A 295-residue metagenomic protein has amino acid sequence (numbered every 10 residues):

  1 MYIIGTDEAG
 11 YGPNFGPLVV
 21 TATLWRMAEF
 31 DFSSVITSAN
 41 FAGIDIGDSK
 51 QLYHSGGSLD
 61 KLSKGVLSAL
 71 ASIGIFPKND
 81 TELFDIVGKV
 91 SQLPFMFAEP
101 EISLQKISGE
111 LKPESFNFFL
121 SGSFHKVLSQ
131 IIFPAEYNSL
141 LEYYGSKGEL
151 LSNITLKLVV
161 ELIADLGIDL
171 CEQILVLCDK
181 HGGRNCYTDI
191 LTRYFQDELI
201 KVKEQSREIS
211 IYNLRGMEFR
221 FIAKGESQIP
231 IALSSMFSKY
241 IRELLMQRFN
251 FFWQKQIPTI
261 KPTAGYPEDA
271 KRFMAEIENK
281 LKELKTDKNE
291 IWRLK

Functional and structural regions predicted by a protein language model:
M1-K295: RNase H-like, Mg2+-dependent phosphodiesterase core, and more generally RNA phosphate-backbone-engaging helix-loop
